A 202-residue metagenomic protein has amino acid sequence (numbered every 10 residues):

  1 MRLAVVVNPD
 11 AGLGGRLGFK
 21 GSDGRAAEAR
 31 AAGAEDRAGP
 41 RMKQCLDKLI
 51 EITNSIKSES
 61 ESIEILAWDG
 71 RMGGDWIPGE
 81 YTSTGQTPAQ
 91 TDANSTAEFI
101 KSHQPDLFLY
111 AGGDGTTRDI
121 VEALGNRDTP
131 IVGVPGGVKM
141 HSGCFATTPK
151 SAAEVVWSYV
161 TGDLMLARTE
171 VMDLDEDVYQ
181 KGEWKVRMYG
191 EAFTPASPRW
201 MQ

Functional and structural regions predicted by a protein language model:
M1-D106, A153-Q202: ATP/NTP phosphate-donor binding region
P9-D10, D114-G115, G137: Short glycine-rich anion-binding loops that position phosphate/pyrophosphate groups of nucleotides and phosphorylated
G18, R118-D119: Residues at secondary-structure transition points
W68-D69, Y110-D114: Glycine-rich beta-strand-to-loop/alpha-helix junction loops that act as flexible
G73-G74, D114-T117: Alpha-helix N-cap/helix-start and coil->helix boundary motif
L107, A111, I120, L124-T148: Short, acidic/small-residue loops that bind anionic groups at enzyme active sites
